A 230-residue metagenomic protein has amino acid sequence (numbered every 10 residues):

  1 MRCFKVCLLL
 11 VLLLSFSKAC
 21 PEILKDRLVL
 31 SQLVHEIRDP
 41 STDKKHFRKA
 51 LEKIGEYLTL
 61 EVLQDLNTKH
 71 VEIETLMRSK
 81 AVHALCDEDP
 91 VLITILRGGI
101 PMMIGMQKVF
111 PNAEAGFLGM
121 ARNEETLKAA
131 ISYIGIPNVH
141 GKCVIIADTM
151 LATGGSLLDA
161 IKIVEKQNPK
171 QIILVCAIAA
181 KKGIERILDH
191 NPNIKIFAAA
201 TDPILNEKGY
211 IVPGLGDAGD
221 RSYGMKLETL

Functional and structural regions predicted by a protein language model:
R2-L9: Sec-dependent signal peptide recognition, specifically the positively charged N-region followed immediately by
L9-L230: PRPP-associated nucleotide enzymes
